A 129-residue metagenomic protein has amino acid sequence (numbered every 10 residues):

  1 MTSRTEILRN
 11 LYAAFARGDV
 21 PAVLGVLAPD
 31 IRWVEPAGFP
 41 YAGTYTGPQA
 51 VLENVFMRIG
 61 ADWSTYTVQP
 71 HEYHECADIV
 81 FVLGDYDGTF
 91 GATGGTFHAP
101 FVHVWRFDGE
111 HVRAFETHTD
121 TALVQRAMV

Functional and structural regions predicted by a protein language model:
M1-P29, R126-V129: Short, low-complexity N-terminal intrinsically disordered segments enriched in polar/charged residues
S3, F56-V129: A beta-strand edge to alpha-helix "cap/lid" segment located at domain peripheries
L8-L11, V23-L27, I31, G47 (+4 more regions): Hydrophobic pocket/interface hotspot
A28-C76: A solvent-exposed, acidic/Ser-Thr-rich amphipathic alpha-helical stretch
